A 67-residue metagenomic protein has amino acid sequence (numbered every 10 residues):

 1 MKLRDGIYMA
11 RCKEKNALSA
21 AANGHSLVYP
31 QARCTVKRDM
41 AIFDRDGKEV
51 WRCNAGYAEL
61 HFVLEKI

Functional and structural regions predicted by a protein language model:
R4-G6: A glycine-anchored, Pro-Gly-centered beta-turn/N-cap motif
M9-L18: Generic short beta-strand segments
S19-R52: Basic/aromatic-rich interaction segments and small domains that mediate binding to polyanionic partners
K48-I67: Intrinsically disordered, low-complexity, charged/polar segments
